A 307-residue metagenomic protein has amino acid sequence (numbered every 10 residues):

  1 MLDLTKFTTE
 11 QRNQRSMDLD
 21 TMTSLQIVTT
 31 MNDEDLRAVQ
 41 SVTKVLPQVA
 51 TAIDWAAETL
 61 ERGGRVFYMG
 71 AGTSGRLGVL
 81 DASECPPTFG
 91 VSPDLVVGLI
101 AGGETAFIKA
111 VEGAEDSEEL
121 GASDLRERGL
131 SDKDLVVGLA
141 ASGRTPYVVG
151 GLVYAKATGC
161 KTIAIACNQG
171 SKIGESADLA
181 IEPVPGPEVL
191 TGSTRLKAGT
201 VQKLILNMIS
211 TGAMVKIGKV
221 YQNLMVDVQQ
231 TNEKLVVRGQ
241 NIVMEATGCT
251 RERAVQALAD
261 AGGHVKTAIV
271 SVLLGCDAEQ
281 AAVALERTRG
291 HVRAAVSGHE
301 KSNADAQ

Functional and structural regions predicted by a protein language model:
M1-S41, V45: Cofactor-/ligand-binding subdomain signature composed of acidic, glycine-rich, tryptophan-containing flexible loops
T30-A38, G98-K109, Y221, G262: Gly-rich Lys/Arg/Thr-decorated short loops/hinges at beta-loop-alpha junctions or inter-strand turns that position
Q40, P47, A110, A198 (+1 more regions): Active-site pocket-shaping loop/turn-to-helix segments
K44-T59: A short, well-structured juxtamembrane/interface segment
W55, G151, I209: Aromatic/hydrophobic pocket-lining residues that form π-stacking "cages" and hydrophobic walls in ligand
F67-I205, A213-I217: Glycine-rich phosphate-binding loops that contact phosphosugars or nucleotide phosphates
M208, A213-Q307: Short, amphipathic alpha-helical interaction segments embedded in low-complexity terminal/linker regions of eukaryotic
